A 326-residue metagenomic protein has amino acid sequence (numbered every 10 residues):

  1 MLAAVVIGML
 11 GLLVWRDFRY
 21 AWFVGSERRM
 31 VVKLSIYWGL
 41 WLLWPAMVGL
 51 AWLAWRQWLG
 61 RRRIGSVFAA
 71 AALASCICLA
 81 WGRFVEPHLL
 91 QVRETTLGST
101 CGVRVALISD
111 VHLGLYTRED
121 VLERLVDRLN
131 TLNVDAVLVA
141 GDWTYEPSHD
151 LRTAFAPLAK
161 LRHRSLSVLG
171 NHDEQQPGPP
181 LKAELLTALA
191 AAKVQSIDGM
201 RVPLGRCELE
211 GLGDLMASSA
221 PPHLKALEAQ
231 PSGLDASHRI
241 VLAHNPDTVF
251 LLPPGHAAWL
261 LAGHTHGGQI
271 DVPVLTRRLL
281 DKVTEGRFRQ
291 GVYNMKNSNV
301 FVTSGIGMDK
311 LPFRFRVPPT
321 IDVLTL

Functional and structural regions predicted by a protein language model:
M1-L90: Non-catalytic terminal accessory segments
R63-I64, L79, L90, E94 (+2 more regions): Contiguous N-terminal and early-domain "leader" segments and peripheral loops that mark the onset or edge of a domain
E86-G102: Alpha-helical transmembrane signal-anchor/signal-peptide segments
C101-L107, L113-L326: Soluble catalytic domains of enzymes that build or remodel membrane lipids, polysaccharides, and related
